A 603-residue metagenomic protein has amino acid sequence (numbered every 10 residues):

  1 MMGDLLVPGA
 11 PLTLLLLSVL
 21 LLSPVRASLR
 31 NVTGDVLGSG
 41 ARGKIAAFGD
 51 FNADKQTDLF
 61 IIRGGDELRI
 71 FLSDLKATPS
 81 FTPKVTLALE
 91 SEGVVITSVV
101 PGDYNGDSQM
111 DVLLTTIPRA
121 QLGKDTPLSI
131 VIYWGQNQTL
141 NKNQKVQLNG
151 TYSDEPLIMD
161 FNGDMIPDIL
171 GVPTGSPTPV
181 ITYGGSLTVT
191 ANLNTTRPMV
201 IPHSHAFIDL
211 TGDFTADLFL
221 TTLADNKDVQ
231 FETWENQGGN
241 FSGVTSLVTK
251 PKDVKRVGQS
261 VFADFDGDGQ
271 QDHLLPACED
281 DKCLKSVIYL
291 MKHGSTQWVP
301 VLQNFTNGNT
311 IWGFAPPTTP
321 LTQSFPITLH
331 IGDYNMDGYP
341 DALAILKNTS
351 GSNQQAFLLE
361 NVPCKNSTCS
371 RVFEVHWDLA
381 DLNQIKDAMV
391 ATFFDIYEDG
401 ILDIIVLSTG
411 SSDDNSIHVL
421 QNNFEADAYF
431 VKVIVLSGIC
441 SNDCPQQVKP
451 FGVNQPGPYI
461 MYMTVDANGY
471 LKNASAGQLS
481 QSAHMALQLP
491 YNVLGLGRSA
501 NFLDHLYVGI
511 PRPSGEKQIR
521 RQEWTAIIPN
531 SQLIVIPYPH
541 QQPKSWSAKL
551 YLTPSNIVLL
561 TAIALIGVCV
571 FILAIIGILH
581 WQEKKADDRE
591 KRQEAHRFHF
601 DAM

Functional and structural regions predicted by a protein language model:
G3-P8, G34-L37, K365-V390, Y397-M603: Gly/Ser/Thr/Pro-enriched helix-cap/hinge segments flanking short amphipathic alpha-helices
S18-N31, D66-T86, Q121-K145, S176-N192 (+5 more regions): Beta-propeller blade repeat segments, especially FG-GAP/WD-type strand-to-loop junctions in 6- to 7-bladed propeller
G34-A47, A88-V100, K145-L157, N194-A206 (+6 more regions): Repeat-based blade/solenoid architectures
D35-D66: Beta-strand-rich domains and repeat architectures in extracellular enzymes and scaffolds, especially beta-propellers
L37, F60-I61, L89-E90, A120-D125 (+7 more regions): Short consensus segments that form the blades of beta-propeller domains, in both extracellular/periplasmic
A53-R63, G106-T116, G163-V172, G212-T222 (+3 more regions): Acidic/hydrophobic-patterned starts of short beta strands in beta-sheet-rich repeat architectures
L75-P173: A generic tandem-repeat structural signature
P173-S176, R197-P363, T392: Beta-propeller domains
